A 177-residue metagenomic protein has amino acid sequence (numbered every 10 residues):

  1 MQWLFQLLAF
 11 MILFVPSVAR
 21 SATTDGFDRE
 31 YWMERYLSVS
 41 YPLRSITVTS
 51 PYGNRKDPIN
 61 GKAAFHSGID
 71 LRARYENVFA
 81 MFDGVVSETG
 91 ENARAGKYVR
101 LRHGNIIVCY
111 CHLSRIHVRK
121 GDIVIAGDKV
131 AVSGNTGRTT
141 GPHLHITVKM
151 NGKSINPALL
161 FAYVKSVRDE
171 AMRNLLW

Functional and structural regions predicted by a protein language model:
M1-F10: Sec-dependent signal peptide recognition, specifically the positively charged N-region followed immediately by
S17-K97, A126, L176-W177: Surface-exposed, glycine-biased beta-strand/turn segments
V48, K97-H103, D122-L176: Conserved, short, structured surface segments that act as functional micro-motifs
S50, A73, E88, H112-R115 (+1 more regions): A residue-level detector for short acidic-glycine micro-motifs
P58-G61, R94-R102, V108-I116, N135-H143: Peptidoglycan cell-wall recognition and remodeling modules
A64-I69, R102-I106, K165: Short solvent-exposed strand/turn elements
F79-A80, T89, H103-G127: Short histidine-centered loop motifs in beta-beta connectors
